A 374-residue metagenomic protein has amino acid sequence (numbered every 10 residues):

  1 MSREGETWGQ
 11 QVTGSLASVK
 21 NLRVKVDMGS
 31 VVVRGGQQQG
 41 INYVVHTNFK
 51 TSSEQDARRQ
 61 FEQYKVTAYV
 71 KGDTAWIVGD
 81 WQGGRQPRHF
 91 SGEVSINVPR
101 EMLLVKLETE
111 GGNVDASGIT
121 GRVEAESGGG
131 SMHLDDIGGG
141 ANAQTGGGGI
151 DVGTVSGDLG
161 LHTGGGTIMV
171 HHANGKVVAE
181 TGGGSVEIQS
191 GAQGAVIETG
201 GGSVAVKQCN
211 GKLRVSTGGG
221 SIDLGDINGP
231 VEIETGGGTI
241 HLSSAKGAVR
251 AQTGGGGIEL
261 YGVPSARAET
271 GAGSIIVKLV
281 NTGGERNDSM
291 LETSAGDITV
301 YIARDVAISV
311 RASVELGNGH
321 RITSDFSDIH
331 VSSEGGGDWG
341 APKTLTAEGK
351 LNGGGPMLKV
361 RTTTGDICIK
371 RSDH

Functional and structural regions predicted by a protein language model:
M1-H374: Intrinsically disordered, low-complexity terminal regions
